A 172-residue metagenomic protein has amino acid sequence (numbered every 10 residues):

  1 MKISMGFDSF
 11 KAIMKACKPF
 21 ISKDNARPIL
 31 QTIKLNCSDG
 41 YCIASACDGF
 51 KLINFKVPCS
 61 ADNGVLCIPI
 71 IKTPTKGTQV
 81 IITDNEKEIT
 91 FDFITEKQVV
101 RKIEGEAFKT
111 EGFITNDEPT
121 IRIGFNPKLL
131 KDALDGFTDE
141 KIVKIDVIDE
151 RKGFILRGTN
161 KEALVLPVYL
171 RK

Functional and structural regions predicted by a protein language model:
M1-K172: DNA polymerase processivity clamps
